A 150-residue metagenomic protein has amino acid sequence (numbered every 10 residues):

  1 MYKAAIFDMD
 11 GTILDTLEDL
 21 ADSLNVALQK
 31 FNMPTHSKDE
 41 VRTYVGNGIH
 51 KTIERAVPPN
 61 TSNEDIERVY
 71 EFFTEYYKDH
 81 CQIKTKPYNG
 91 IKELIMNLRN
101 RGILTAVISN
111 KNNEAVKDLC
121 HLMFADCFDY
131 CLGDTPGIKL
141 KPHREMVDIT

Functional and structural regions predicted by a protein language model:
Y2-E93, R101, E114-K117: N-terminal helical cap/lid subdomain that shapes the substrate entry/recognition surface in HAD-like hydrolases
I83-K86, N112-T150: Substrate-recognition "cap/lid" segment bordering the active-site pocket of phosphatases
K92-M96, V147: Short amphipathic alpha-helical segments and helix-helix/interface helices
G102-A106: Short active-site oxyanion
